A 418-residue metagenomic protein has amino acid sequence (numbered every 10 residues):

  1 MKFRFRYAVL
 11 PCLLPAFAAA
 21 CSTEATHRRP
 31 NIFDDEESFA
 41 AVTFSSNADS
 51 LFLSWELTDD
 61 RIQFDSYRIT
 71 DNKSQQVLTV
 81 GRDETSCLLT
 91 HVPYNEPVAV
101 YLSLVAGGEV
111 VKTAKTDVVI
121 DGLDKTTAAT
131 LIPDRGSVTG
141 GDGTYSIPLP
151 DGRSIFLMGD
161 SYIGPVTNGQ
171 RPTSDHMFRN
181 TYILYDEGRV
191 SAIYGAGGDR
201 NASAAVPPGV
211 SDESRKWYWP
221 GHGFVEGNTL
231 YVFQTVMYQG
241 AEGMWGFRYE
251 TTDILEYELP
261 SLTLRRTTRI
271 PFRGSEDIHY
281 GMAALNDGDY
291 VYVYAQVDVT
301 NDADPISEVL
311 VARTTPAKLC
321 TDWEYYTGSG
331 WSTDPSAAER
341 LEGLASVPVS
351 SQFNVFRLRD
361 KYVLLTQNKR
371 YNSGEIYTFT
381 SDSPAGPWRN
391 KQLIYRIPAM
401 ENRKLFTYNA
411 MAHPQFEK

Functional and structural regions predicted by a protein language model:
K2-V9: Bacterial N-terminal signal peptides that target proteins for export
A18-A20: C-terminal motif of bacterial Sec signal peptides marking the signal peptidase cleavage site
S22-N31, A114-S137, L149-K216, V225-G274 (+3 more regions): Beta-rich carbohydrate-recognition and catalytic domains
T23-I62, Y94, K112-D121: Pro/Thr/Ser/Gly-rich low-complexity, intrinsically disordered linker/stalk tracts
T58-K73: Solvent-exposed loop/turn segments flanking beta-strands in beta-repeat/beta-sandwich domains
V77-E84: Short beta-strand segments within Ig-like beta-sandwich modules, predominantly Fibronectin type-III
L89-V111: Beta-strand-rich modules
D142-Y145, P208, D212-F224, Y280-A283 (+2 more regions): Beta-propeller and closely related beta-sheet repeat lectin domains
